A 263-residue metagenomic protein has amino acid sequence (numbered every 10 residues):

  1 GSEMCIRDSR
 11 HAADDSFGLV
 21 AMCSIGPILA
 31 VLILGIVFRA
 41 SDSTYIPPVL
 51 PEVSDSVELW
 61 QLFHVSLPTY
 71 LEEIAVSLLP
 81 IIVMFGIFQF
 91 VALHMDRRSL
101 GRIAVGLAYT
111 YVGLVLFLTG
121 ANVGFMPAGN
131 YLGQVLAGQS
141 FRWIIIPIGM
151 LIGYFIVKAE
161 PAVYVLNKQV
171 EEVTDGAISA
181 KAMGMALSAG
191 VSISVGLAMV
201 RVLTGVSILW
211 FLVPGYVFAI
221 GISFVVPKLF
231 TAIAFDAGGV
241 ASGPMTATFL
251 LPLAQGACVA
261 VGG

Functional and structural regions predicted by a protein language model:
G1-I6: Short, small-residue-biased leader/transition segments that mark boundaries at the very start of proteins
S9-P127, G133-Q139, G263: Signature of multi-pass transmembrane helix bundles
R10-G18, E172-S188: Membrane-interface alpha-helices at helix entry/exit sites of multi-pass transporters
V20, S223-P252: C-terminal membrane-solvent junction of multi-pass transporters and transport-like membrane proteins
M22-V37, S77-V91, G106-L118, I146-Y154 (+3 more regions): Hydrophobic core segments of alpha-helical transmembrane domains in multi-pass membrane transport and ion-translocation
T69-E72, G101, G120, A137-G138 (+2 more regions): Transmembrane helix-loop boundary segments of multi-pass membrane transporters
L107, Q134-I146, D175-M183, L209 (+2 more regions): Membrane-interfacial loop-to-helix junctions in multi-pass transporters
I148-V170: Membrane-helix boundary/coupling elements in multi-pass transport proteins
